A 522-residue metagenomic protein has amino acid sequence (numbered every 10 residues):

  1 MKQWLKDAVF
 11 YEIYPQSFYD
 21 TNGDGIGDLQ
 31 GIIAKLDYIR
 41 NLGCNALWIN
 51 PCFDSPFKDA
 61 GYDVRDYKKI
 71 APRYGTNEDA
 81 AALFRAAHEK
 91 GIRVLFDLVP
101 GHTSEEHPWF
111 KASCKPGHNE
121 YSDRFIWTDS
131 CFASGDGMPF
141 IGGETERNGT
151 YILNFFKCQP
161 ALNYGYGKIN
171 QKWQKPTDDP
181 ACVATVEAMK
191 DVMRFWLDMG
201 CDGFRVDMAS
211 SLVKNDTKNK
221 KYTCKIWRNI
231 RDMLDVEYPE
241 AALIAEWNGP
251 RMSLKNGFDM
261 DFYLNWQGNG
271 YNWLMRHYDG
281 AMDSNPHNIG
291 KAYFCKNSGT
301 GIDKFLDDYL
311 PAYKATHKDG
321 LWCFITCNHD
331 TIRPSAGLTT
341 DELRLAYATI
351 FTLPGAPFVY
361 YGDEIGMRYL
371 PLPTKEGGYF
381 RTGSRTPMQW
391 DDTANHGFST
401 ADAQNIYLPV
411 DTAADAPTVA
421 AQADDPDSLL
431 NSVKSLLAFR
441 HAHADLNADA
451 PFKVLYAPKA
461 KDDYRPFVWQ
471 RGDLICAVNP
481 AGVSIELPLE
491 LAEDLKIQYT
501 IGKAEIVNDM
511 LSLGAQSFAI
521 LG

Functional and structural regions predicted by a protein language model:
K2-E187, D198, A209-N256, M388: Acidic/aromatic-lined carbohydrate-recognition and catalytic surfaces of CAZymes acting on diverse glycans
W4-K6, D235-E237, G249, L254-G257 (+4 more regions): Loop/helix patches that line or flank the sugar-binding groove of alpha-linked glycan CAZymes
E12, W48-P51, F204-M208, I244-E246 (+3 more regions): Short beta-strand segments
E105-I141, R231-P387, D392: Conserved alpha/beta catalytic core and glycan-binding cleft of carbohydrate-active enzymes
A181-V192, W196, G299-L310: A Trp-anchored, charged/polar loop motif used as the substrate-binding/catalytic surface of acyl/ester-handling
M193-N215, F324-N328: Active-site groove signature of glycoside hydrolases
S484-I501: Beta-strand-rich binding/interaction modules
V507-G522: C-terminal beta-strand-rich structural cap/linker in extracellular carbohydrate-active enzymes
